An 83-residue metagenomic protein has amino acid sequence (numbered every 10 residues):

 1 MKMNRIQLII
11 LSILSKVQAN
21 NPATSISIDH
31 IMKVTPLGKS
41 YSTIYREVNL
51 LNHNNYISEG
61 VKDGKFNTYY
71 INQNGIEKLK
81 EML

Functional and structural regions predicted by a protein language model:
M1, R5, K39-S42, F66: Residues at secondary-structure transition points
M1-P22, L83: Short alpha-helical segments that sit at the start of domains
I6, T24-S27, E47, N67 (+1 more regions): Short, conserved alpha-helical segments within structured domains
V17, V34-G38: Alpha-helix C-capping/helix-to-loop hinge sites
N21-V34: Short acidic, hydrophobic short linear motifs in intrinsically disordered regions
G38-H53: Short amphipathic alpha-helical interaction segments
N52-K62: A short, conserved structural fragment
K62-L83: Short, cationic-aromatic polyanion-contact patches
